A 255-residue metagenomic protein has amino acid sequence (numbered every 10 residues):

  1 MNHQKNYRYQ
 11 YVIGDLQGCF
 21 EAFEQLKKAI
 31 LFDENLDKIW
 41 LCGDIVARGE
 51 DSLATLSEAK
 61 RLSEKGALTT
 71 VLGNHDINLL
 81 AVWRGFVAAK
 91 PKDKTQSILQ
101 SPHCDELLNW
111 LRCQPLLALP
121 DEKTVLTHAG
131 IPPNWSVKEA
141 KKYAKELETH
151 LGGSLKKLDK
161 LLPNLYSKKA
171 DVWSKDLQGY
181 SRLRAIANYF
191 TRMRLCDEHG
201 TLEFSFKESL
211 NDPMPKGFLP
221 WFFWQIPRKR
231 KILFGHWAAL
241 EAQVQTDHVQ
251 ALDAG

Functional and structural regions predicted by a protein language model:
M1-E64, L68: N-terminal active-site segment of His-dependent metallophosphoesterases
M1-N6, L31, L62-S63, L117-D121 (+2 more regions): A short acidic-Thr-Gly-centered motif at the start of a beta-strand
Y9-Q17, T124-G130, Q250-L252: Active-site-proximal beta-strand elements of phosphoester/diester hydrolases
I13-G14, I39-G43, T70-G73, I232-G235 (+1 more regions): Active-site neighborhood of phospho(di)ester-bond hydrolases with catalytic His/Asp-centered motifs
Q17, V46, H75-D76, G130-P132 (+2 more regions): Catalytic metal-binding/acid-base residues of hydrolase active sites
G49, L53-L56, R61-G179: Active-site neighborhood of divalent metal-dependent phosphoester bond hydrolases
C113-A118, T149-L233: His/acidic metal-ligating clusters that form di-metal
W135, A140-E148, D212-G255: Conserved beta-sheet core of the metallophosphoesterase superfamily
